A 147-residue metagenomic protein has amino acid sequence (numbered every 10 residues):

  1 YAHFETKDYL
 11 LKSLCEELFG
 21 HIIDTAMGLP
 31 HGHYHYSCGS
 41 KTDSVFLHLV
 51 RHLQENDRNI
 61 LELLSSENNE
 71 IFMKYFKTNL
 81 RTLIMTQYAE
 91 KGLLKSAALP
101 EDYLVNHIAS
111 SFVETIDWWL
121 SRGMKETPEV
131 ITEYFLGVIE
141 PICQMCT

Functional and structural regions predicted by a protein language model:
Y1-E17: HTH DNA-binding helix-turn interface
F4, D8, K95-S96, D117 (+1 more regions): Cytosolic nucleotide-binding catalytic cores of signal-transduction proteins
L14-I23, L29-P30: Short, basic, alpha-helical segments at the C-terminal edge of helix-turn-helix-like DNA-binding modules
A26-H33, I60-L64, K91-G92, W119 (+2 more regions): Secondary-structure edge/capping motif, primarily at the C-terminal ends of alpha-helices and the immediately following
A26-R58: Hydrophobic alpha-helical connector segments
H48-K74, T86: Amphipathic alpha-helical segments used for helix-helix packing
N68-G92, D102-N106, S110-V113: Amphipathic alpha-helical packing segments from all-alpha helical-bundle domains
A89, E101-D102, A109-S110, E114 (+1 more regions): C-terminal peripheral helix-coil segments that are non-catalytic and often amphipathic
